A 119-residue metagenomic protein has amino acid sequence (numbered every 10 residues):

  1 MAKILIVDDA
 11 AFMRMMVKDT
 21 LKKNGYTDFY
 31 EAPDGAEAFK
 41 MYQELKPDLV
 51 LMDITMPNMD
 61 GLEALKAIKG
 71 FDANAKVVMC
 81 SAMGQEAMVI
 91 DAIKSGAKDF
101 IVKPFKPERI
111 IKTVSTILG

Functional and structural regions predicted by a protein language model:
A11-Y30: Two-component/phosphorelay signaling modules centered on CheY-like receiver
D34-E37, D60-E63: Acidic catalytic/metal-coordinating carboxylates
L45-L51: Active-site beta3 strand of CheY-like receiver
M56: Receiver (REC) domain active-site loop signature in two-component systems and cognate sites in sensor histidine kinases
M83-G84: Short, conserved "switch-loop" micro-motifs in signal-transduction and mechanochemical regulators
F105-V114: C-terminal output helix
